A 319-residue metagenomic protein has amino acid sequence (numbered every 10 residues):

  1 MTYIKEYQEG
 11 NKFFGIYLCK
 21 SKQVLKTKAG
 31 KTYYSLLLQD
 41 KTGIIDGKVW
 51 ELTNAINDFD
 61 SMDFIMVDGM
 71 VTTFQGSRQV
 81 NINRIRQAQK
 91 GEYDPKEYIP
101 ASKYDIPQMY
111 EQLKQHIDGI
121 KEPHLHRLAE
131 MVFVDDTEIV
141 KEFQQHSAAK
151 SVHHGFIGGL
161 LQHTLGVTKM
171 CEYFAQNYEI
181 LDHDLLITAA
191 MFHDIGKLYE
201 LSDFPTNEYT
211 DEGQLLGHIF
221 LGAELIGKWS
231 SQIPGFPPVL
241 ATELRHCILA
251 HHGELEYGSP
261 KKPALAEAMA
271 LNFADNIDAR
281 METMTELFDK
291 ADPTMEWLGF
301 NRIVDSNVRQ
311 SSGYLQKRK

Functional and structural regions predicted by a protein language model:
M1-F13: OB-fold nucleic-acid-binding modules
Y17, M62, V167, I248 (+1 more regions): Divalent metal-coordination and catalytic microenvironments
K22-T32, I45-K48, L52-E97: OB-fold single-stranded nucleic acid-binding module
S35-D40: Short, acidic/hydrophobic/Gly-rich beta-strand patch recurrent on exposed beta strands that often constitutes part
E92-Q214, P238: Acidic/His-rich, divalent-metal-binding segments that scaffold phosphate/diphosphate chemistry
S151-H153, Q162, Y173-A291: Divalent metal-dependent catalytic cores for phosphoryl transfer on phosphate-bearing substrates
N272, T294-K319: N-terminal intrinsically disordered, cationic/polar leader segments that include organellar targeting peptides
